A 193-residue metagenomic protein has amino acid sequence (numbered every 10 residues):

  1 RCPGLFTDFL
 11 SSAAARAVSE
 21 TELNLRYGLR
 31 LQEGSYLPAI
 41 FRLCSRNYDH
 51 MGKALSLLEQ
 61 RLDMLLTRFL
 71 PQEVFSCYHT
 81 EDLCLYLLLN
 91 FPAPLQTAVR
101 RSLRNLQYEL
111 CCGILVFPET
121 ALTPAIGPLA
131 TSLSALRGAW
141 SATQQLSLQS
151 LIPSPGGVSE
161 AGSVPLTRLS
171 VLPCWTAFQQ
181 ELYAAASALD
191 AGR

Functional and structural regions predicted by a protein language model:
R1-N105, P128-L151, P155-R193: Interdomain helical linkers/hinges and coiled-coil/dimerization scaffolds that transmit conformational signals
C77-D82, C112-P124: Catalytic core regions of nucleotide second-messenger enzymes
N105-G113: Short, non-transmembrane amphipathic alpha-helical segments
